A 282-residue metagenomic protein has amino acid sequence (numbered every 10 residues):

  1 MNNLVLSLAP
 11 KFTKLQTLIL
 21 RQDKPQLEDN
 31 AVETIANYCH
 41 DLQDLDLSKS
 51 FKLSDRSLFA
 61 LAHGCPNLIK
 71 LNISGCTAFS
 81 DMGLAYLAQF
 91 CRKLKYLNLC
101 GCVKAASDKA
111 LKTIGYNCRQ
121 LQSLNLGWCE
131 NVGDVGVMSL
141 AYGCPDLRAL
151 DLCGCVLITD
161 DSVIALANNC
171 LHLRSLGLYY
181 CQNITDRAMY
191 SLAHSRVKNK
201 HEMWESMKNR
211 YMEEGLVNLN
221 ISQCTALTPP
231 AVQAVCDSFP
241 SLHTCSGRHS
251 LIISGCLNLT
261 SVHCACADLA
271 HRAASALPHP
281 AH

Functional and structural regions predicted by a protein language model:
M1-H282: The conserved beta-strand core of Leucine-Rich Repeat
